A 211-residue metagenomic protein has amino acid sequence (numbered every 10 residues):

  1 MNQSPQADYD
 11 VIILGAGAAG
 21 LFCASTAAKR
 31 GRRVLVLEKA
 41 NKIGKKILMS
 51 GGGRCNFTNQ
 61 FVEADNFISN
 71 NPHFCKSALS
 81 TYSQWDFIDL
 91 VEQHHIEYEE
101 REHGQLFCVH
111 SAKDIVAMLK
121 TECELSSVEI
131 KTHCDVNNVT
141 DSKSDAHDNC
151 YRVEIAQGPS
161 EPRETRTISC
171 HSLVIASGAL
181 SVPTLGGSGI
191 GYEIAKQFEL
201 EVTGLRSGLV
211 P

Functional and structural regions predicted by a protein language model:
M1-D8: A short, basic/flexible loop-to-alpha-helix module at the beginning of a structural domain
Y9-V36: N-terminal Rossmann-like FAD-binding beta1-loop-alpha1 element of flavoenzymes
I13, G17-A19, K42, A179-S181: Residue-level detector of alpha-helix initiation sites
L14, M49, I175-A176: Redox-cofactor binding/interface segments in oxidoreductases and associated redox assembly factors
R32-L35, Y98, L173: Hydrophobic anchor at the start of a short beta-strand that flanks the dinucleotide cofactor-binding loop
K39-E129, C134: Conserved N-terminal/central alpha/beta ligand/cofactor-binding core
E122-P211: Predominantly flavin-linked oxidoreductase catalytic cores and closely associated redox partners
